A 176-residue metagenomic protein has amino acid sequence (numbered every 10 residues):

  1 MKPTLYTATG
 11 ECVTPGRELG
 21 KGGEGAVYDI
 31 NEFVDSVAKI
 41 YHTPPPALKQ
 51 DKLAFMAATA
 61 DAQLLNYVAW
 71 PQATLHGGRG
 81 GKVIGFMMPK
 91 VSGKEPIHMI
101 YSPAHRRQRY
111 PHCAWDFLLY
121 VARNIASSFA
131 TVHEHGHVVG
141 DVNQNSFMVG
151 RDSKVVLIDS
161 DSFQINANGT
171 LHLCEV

Functional and structural regions predicted by a protein language model:
M1-A47, L65-N66: ATP-binding glycine-rich phosphate-binding loop
H42-W70: The N-lobe alphaC helix and its flanking beta3-alphaC-beta4 segment of protein kinase-like domains, centered on
N66-V121: Conserved structural core of kinase catalytic domains
F86, V155-V156: Conserved catalytic-site loops of classical short-chain dehydrogenases/reductases
F129, H133-D152: Catalytic-loop of the protein kinase fold
D159-Q164: Activation of the activation-loop gatekeeper triad in protein kinase-fold domains
T170-V176: Conserved activation segment of eukaryotic-like protein kinases, specifically the C-terminal portion of the activation
